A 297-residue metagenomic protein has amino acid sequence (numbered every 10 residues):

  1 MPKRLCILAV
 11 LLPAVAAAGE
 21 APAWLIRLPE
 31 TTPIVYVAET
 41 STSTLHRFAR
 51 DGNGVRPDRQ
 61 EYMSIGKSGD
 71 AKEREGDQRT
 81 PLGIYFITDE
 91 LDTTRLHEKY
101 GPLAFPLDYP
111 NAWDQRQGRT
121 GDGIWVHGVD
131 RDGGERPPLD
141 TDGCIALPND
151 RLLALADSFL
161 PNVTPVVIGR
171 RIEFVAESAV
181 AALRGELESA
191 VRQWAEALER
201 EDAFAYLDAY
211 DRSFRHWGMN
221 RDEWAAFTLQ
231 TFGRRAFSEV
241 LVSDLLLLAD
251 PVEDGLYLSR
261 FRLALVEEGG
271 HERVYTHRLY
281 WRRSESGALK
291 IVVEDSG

Functional and structural regions predicted by a protein language model:
A9-A18: Hydrophobic h-region of N-terminal signal peptides that target proteins for export in Gram-negative bacteria
E20-V35, Q60-G76, G83-L91, P106-Y109 (+2 more regions): N-terminal post-signal-peptidase region of extra-cytosolic proteins
E30-P33, T40-S43, D58, T80-I84 (+6 more regions): Extracytoplasmic
Y62-S68, V126-R131, L263-V266, V292-G297: Short, solvent-exposed aromatic-acidic interface loops
D77-L82, L91-R192: Exported/periplasmic cell-wall-interacting domains
R79, L229-R278: Surface-exposed, charged secondary-structure patches
R200-S213, W217: Short, well-ordered alpha-helical segments enriched in acidic and aromatic residues
H271-G297: Short beta-strand edge/turn micro-motifs at domain boundaries
